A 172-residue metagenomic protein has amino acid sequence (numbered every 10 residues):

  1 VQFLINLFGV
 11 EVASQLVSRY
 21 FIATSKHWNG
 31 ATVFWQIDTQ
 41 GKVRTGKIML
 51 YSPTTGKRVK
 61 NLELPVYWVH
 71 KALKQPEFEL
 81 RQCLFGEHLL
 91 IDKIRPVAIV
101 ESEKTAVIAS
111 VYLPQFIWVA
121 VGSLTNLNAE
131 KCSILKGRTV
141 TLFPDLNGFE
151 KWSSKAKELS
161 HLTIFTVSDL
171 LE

Functional and structural regions predicted by a protein language model:
V1-Y20, W35-Q40, P96-I99, V111 (+2 more regions): Replication-associated primase and helicase/ATPase modules
F21-I22, N29-G30: Short, small/acidic-rich helices and loops at N termini and domain boundaries of DNA replication/processing enzymes
H27, V33-R138: Phosphate-handling DNA/RNA-contact segment within nucleic-acid enzymes
